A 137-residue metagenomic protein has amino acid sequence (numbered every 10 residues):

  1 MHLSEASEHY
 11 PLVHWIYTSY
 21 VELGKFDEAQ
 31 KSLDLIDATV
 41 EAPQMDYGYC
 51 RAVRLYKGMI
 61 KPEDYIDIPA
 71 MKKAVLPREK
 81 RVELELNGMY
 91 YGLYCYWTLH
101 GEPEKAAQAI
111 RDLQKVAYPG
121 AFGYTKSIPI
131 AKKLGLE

Functional and structural regions predicted by a protein language model:
M1, F26-V40, P62-R78, E104-L113: Alpha-helical repeat scaffolds
M1-E8, V13-W15, A29-S32: Alpha-helical tetratricopeptide repeat
S4, Y20-V21, T98: Hydrophobic/aromatic side-chain positions at a characteristic register within alpha-helices of tetratricopeptide repeats
A6-H14, E41-A52, V82-Y91, G120-A121: Generic helix N-cap/helix-start motif at coil->alpha-helix transitions
W15-K25, D34-Y65: Alpha-solenoid helical repeat scaffolds
P69-C95, L99: C-terminal accessory/binding modules appended to enzymatic or scaffolding proteins
